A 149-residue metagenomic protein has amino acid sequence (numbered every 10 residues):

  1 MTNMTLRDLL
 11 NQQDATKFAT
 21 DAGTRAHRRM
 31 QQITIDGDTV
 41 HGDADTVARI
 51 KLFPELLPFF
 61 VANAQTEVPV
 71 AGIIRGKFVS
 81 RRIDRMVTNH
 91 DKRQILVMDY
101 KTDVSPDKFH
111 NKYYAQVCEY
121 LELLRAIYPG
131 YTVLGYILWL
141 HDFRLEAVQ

Functional and structural regions predicted by a protein language model:
M1-I83, N89-H90, Y114-A115, E122 (+1 more regions): Nuclease catalytic cores
K77-Q149: Mg2+/Mn2+-dependent nuclease catalytic core
